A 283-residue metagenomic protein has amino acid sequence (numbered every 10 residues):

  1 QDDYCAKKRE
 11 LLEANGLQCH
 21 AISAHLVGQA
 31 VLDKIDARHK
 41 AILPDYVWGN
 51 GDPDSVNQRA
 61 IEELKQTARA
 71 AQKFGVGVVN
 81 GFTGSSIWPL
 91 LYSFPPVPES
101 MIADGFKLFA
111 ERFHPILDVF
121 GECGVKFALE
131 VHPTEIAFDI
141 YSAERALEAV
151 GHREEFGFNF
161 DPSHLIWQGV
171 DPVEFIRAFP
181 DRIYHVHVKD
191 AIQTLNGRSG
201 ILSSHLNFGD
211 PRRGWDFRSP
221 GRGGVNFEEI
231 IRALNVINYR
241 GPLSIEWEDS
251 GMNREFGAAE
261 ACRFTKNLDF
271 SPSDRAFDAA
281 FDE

Functional and structural regions predicted by a protein language model:
Q1-S23, D36-R38, R69-G75, H114-E122 (+3 more regions): Acidic (Asp/Glu)-rich catalytic clusters
K8, Q58-A70, W167-R177, F227-I230: Short, acidic/polar
E13, V31-F158: Active-site acidic/histidine proton-transfer and metal-coordination neighborhood in alpha/beta enzyme cores
I22, A103-G224, S273-F281: Acidic/histidine-rich catalytic cores of soluble enzymes
V27, G84, A191, W247-E248: Flexible loop residues that form catalytic and substrate-binding hotspots at small-molecule/glycan-binding clefts
R222-V236: A short, acidic, amphipathic alpha-helical segment used as a generic capping/interface helix at domain edges
S244-R254: A short, acidic, flexible beta-alpha connecting loop/helix-capping segment that sits on the rim of active
R254-F281: C-terminal helical cap(s) of enzyme catalytic domains, especially alpha/beta-barrels
